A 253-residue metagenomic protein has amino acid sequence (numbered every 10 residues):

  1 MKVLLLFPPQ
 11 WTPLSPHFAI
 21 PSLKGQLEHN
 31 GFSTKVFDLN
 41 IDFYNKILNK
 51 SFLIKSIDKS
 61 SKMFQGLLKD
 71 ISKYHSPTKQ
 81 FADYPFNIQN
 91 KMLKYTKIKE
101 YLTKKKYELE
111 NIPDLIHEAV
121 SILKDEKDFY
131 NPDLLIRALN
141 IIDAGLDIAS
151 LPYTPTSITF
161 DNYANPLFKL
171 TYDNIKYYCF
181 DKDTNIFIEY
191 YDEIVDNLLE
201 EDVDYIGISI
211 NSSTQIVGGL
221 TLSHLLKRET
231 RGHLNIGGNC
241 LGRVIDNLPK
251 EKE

Functional and structural regions predicted by a protein language model:
K2, Q10-P13, H17-L53, P77-E100 (+7 more regions): Glycine-rich beta-alpha loop elements in corrinoid/cobalamin-binding modules across cobalamin-dependent enzymes
I54-K73: Acidic, Ser/Thr-rich peripheral helices and adjacent loops at domain boundaries
